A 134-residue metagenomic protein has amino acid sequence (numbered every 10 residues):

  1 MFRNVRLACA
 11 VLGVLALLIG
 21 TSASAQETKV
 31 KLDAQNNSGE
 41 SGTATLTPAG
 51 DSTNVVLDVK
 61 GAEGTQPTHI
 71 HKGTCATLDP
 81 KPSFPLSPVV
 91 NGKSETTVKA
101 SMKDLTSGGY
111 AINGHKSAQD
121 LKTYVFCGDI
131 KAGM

Functional and structural regions predicted by a protein language model:
F2, R6-C9, L15, I19-M134: N-terminal leader/targeting pre-sequences
